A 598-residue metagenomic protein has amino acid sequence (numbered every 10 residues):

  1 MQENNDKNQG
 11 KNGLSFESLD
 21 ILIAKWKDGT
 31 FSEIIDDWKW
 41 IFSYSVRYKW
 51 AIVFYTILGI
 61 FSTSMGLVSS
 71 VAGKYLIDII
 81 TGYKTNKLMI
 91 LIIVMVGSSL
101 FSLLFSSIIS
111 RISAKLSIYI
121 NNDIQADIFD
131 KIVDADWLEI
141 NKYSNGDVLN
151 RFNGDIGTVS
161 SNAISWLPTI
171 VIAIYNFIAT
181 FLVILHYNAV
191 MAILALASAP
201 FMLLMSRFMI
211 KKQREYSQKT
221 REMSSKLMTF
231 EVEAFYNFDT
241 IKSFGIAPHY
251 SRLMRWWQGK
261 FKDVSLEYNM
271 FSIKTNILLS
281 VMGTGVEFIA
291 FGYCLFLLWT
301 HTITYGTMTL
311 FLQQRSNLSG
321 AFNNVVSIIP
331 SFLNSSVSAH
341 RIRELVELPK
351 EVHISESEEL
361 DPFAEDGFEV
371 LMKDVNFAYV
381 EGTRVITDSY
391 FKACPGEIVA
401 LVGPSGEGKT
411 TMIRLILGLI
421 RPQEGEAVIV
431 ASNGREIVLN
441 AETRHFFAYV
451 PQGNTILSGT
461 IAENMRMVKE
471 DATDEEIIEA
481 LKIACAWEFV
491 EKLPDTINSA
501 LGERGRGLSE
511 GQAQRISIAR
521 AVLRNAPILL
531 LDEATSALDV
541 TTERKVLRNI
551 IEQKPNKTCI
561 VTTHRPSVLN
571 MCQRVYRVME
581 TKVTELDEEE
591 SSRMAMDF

Functional and structural regions predicted by a protein language model:
M1-M65, T81-L91, I109, S113 (+10 more regions): Membrane-integrated ABC transporters
F42, R47-W50, W137-L138, G154-A163 (+7 more regions): An intracellular "coupling" helix at the cytosolic face of ABC transporter transmembrane type-1 domains
I52-I108, I112, L185-V190, H301-Y305 (+1 more regions): Transmembrane helix-loop-helix hairpins at lipid-water interfaces of multipass membrane proteins, especially the type-1
M65-K74, F101, W166-I210, D263-L312: A hydrophobic transmembrane-helix motif
A126, D130, E344, E426-S432 (+4 more regions): ABC ATPase nucleotide-binding domain helical subdomain, centered on the C-loop/LSGGQ "ABC signature"
S243-I246, M270, N317-E347: Cytosolic ends of transmembrane helices, especially the final helix of ABC transmembrane type-1 domains
T411, A448, G453, I461-N464 (+2 more regions): ABC-family ATPase nucleotide-binding domain "signature/switch" substructure
L417: Helix-to-loop junction immediately C-terminal to a conserved catalytic motif
